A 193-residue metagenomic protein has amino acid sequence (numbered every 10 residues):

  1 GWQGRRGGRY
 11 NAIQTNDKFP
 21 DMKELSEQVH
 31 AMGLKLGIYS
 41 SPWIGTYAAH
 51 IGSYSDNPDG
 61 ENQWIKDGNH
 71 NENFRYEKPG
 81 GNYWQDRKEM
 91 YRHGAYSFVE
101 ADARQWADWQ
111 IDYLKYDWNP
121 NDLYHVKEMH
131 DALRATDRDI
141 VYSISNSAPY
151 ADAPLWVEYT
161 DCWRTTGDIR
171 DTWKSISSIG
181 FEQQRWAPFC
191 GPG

Functional and structural regions predicted by a protein language model:
G1-L123: Aromatic-lined carbohydrate-binding/catalytic grooves of carbohydrate-active enzymes
Y10, S97, L133, P154-W156: Residue-level signal for the start and early helices of compact helical domains
V29-M32, A107-D108, R134-D137, L155-V157: Extracellular/periplasmic catalytic domains that process cell-envelope and extracellular macromolecules
L36, W106, M129, Y142-I144 (+1 more regions): Generic structural hydrophobic/aromatic packing signal, biased to beta-strands
S53-S55, M129-H130, W156-W163: Short secondary-structure boundary/capping segments
N73-P79, M90, Y124, V141-G193: Glycan-recognition surfaces
Q110-L114, W118-A148: Extracytoplasmic, non-cytosolic globular domains
